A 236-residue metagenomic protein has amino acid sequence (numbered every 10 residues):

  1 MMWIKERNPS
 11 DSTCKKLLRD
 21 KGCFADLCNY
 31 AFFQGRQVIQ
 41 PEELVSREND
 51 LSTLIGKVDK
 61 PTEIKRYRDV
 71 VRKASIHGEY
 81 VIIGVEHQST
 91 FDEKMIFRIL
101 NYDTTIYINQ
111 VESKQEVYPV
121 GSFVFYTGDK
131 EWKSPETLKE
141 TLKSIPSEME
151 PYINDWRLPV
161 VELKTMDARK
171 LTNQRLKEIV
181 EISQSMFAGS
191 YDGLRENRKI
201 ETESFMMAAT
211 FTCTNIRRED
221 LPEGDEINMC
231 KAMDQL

Functional and structural regions predicted by a protein language model:
M1-L236: Elongated, amphipathic alpha-helical interaction scaffolds
